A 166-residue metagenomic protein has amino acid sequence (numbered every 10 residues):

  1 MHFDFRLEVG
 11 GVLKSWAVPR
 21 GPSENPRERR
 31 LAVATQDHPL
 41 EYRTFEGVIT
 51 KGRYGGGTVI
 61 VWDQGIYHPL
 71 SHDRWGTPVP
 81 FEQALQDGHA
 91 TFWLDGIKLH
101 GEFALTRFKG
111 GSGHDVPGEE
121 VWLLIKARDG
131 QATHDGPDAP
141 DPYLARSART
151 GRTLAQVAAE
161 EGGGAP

Functional and structural regions predicted by a protein language model:
M1-P166: A charge-rich, low-complexity, intrinsically flexible signal that marks solvent-exposed coils, linkers, repeats
